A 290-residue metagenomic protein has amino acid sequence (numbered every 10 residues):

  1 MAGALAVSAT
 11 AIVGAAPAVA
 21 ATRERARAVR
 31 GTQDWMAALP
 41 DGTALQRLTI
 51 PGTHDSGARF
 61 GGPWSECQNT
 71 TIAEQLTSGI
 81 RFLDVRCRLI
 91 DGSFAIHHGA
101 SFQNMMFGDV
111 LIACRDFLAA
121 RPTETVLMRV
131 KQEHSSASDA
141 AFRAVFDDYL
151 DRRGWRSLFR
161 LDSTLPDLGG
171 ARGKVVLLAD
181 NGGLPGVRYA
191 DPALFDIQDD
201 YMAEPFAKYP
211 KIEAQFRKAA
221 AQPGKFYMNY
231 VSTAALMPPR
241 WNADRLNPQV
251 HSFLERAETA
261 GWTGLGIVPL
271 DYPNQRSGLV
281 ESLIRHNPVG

Functional and structural regions predicted by a protein language model:
M1-V19: N-terminal export signals
A21-I80, G92-A120, P185-V187, M228-G290: Long, acidic (Asp/Glu-rich), low-complexity accessory segments flanking structured domains
G57-F60, H97-F102, H134, P192-P205: Surface-exposed cleft-lining segments at the edges of enzyme active sites
R86, M128, L177, V268: Conserved, mostly hydrophobic/aromatic
R88-I90, H97-D162: Metal-dependent phosphodiesterase/phospholipase catalytic core, i.e., the His/Asp/Glu-rich active-site region
A141-Y149, R188-P192, L279-N287: Short, aromatic/basic amphipathic alpha-helical patches
D151-W262: Surface-exposed substrate-engagement region within the catalytic domains of secreted or surface-exposed extracellular
